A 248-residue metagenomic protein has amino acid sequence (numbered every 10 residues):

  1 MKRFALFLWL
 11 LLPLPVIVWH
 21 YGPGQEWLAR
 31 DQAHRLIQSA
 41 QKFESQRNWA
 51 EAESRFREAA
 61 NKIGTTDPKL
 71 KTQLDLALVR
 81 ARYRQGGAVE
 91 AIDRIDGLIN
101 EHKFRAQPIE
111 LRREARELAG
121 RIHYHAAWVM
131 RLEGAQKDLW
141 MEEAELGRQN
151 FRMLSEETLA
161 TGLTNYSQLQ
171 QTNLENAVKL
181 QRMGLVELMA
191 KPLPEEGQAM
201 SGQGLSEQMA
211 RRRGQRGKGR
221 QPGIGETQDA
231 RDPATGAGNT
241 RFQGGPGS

Functional and structural regions predicted by a protein language model:
R3-Y21: Hydrophobic membrane-insertion alpha-helices, especially the h-region of bacterial N-terminal signal peptides
E26-H34, T65, K69-Q73, R113 (+4 more regions): Start-of-helix signal in alpha-solenoid helical-repeat scaffolds, especially tetratricopeptide repeats
D31, Q38, L70, A77 (+5 more regions): "A position-specific structural signal for the A-helix of alpha-solenoid helical repeats
D31-E58, K62: Alpha-helical segment of the N-proximal tetratricopeptide repeat
P68-K69, A88-F104, Y124-E175: Short coil/linker segments at helix-helix boundaries
L159-S248: Terminal, low-structured helical/coil segments at or just beyond the last alpha-helical repeat
